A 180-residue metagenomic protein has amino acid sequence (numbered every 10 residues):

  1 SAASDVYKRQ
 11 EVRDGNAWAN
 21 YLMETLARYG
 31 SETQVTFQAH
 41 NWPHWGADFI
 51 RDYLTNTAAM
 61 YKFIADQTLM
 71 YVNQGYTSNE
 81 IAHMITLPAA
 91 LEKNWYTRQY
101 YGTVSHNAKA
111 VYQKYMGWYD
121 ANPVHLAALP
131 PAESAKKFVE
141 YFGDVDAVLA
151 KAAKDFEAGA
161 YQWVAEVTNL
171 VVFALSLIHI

Functional and structural regions predicted by a protein language model:
A2-Y7, I180: Short, small-residue-biased leader/transition segments that mark boundaries at the very start of proteins
A19-E80, M84-K114, W118-Y119: Divalent-metal (often Zn2+) His-rich catalytic cores of metallo-beta-lactamase-fold enzymes
I85, Y161, V167-N169: Inward-facing hydrophobic residues that define packing positions of alpha-helical scaffold repeats
P88, V171-V172: Alpha-helical solenoid scaffolds that mediate protein-protein interactions, centered on TPR/SEL1-like repeats but also
H125-A147: TPR-adjacent "capping" and linker segments in tetratricopeptide-repeat scaffold/adaptor proteins
